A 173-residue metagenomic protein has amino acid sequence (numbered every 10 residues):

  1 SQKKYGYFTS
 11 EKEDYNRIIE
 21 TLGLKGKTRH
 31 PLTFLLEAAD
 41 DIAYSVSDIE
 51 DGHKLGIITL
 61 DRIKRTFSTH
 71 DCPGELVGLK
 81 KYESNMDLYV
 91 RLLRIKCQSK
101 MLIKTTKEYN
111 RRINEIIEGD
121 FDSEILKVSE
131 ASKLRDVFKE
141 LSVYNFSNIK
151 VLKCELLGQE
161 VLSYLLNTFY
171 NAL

Functional and structural regions predicted by a protein language model:
S1-L173: Histidine-centered, transition-metal-coordinating active-site segments
